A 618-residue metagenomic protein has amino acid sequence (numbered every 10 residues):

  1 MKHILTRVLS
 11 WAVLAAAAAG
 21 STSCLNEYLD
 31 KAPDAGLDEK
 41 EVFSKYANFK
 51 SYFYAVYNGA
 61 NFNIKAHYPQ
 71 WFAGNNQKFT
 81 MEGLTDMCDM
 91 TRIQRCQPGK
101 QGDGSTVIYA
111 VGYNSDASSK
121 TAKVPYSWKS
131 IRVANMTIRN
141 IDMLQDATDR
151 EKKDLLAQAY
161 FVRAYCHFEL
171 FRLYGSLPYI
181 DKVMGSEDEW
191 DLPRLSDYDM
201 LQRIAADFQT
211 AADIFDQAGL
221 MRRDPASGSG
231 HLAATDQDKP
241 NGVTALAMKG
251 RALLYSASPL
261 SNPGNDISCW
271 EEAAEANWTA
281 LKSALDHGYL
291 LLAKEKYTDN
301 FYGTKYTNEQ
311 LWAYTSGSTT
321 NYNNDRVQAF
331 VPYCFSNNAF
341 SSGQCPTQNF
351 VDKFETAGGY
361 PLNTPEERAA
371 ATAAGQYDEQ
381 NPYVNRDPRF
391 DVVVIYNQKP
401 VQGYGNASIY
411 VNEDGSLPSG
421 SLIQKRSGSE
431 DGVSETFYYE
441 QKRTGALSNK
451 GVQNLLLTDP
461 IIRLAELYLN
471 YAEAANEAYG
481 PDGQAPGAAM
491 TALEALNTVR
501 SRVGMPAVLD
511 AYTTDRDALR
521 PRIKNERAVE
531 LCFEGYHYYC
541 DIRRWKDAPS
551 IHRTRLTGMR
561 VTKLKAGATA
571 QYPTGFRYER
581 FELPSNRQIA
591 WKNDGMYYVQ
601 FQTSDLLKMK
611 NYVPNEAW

Functional and structural regions predicted by a protein language model:
M1-D34: Bacterial Sec-dependent N-terminal signal peptides
C24-Y28, S127-W128, R203-A205, A233-D236 (+4 more regions): Long, intrinsically disordered, low-complexity segments
L25-Q101, L177, Q209-T210, K239-L422 (+2 more regions): An aromatic- and glycine-enriched ligand-binding surface/loop that stacks and positions planar moieties
K45-Y54, N58-P69, I93-Y174, E189-Q202 (+7 more regions): Conserved, well-structured interaction surfaces
F171-P178, G219, Y255-G264, E477-P481: Short coil/turn linking the two alpha-helices of tandem helical-hairpin repeats
Y383-V499: C-terminal substrate/ligand-recognition segments
